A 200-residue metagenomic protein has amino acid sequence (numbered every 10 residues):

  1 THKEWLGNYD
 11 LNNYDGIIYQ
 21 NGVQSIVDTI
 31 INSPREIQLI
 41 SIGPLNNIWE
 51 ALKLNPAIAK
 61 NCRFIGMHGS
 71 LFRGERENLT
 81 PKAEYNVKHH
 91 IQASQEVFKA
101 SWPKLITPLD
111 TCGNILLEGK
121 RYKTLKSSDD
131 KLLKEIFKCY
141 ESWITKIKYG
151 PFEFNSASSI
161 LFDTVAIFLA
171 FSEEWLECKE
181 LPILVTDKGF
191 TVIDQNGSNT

Functional and structural regions predicted by a protein language model:
T1-E4, G22-I26, H68-L71, Y140-T145: Short amphipathic alpha-helical segments, especially helix-boundary/capping motifs
T1-N13: Surface-exposed loop and adjacent secondary-structure segments within mature catalytic domains
D10-N114, G119: Active-site histidine-anchored catalytic micro-motif
Y85-Q92, K99-T200: Conformational coupling and interaction surfaces
